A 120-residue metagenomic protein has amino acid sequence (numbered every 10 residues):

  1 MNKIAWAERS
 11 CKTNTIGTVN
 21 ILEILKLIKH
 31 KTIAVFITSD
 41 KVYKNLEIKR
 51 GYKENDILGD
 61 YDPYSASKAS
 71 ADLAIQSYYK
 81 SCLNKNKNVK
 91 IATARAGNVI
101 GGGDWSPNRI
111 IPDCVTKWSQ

Functional and structural regions predicted by a protein language model:
M1-K3: Serine-hydrolase catalytic-loop signature spanning alpha/beta hydrolases and amidase-signature enzymes
A5-E23, H30-I33, V42-V99, W105-S106: Catalytic helix-loop patch of NAD(P)-dependent Rossmann-fold dehydrogenases
I28-K29, W118: A generic alpha-to-beta junction signature in SAM-dependent methyltransferases
S39: Residue(s) in the substrate-gating loop at a strand-loop-helix junction that position the organic substrate next
L83, I111-Q120: Alpha-helical substrate-binding/gating segment
